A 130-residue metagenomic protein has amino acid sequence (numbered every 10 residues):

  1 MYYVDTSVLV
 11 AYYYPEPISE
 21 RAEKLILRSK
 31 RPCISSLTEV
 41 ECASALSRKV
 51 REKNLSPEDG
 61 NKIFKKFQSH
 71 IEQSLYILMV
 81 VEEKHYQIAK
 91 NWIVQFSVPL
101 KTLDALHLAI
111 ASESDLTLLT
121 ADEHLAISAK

Functional and structural regions predicted by a protein language model:
M1-T38, K49-K65: Short, well-structured N-terminal submotif of metal-dependent ribonuclease cores
D5-T6, P15-P17, F67-H70, A89 (+2 more regions): Generic signature of intrinsically disordered, low-complexity segments enriched in small/polar residues
A11-Y12, K24, A45, N91 (+1 more regions): Residue-level signal for well-ordered alpha-helical scaffold segments within enzymatic catalytic domains
C33, Q73-H124: Active-site neighborhoods of divalent-metal-dependent phosphate/nucleic-acid chemistry enzymes
A45-V94: Active-site-proximal, substrate-binding regions of enzyme catalytic domains and RNA-binding/basic surfaces
A126-K130: Short loop/helix-cap segments at secondary-structure boundaries that form the rim of catalytic
